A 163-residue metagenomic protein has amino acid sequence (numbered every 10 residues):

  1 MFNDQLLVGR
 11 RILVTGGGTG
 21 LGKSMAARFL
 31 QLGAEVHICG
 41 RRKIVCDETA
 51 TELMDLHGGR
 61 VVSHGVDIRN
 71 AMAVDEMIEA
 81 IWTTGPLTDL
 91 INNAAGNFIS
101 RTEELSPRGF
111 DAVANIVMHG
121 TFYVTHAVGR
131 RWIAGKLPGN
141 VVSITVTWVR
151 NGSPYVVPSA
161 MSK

Functional and structural regions predicted by a protein language model:
R10, G58, P86-T88, W132-V146: Active-site loop of short-chain dehydrogenase/reductase
R11, G18-G20: Conserved glycine-rich cofactor-binding loop
K43, G65-E76, P107: The beta1-alpha1 cofactor-binding region of Rossmann-like NAD(H)/NADP(H)-dependent oxidoreductases
N93-I99: Conserved NAD(P)H cofactor-binding loop of Rossmann-fold oxidoreductase domains
R101-T102, S106-A114: Substrate-binding pocket helix/loop in short-chain dehydrogenase/reductase
T125-H126: A short, exposed helix-loop element centered on a Lys and neighboring polar residues
I133, V142-K163: Catalytic loop of short-chain dehydrogenase/reductase
